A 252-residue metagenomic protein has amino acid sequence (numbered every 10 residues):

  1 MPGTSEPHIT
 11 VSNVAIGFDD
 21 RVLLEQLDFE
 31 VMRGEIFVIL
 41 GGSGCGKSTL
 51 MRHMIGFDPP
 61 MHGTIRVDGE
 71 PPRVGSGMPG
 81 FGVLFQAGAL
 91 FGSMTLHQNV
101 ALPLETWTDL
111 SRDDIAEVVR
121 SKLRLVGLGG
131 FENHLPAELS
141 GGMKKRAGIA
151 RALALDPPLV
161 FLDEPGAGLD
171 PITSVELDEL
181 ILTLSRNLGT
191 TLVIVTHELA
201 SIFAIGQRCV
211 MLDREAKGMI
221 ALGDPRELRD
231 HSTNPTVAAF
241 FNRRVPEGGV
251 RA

Functional and structural regions predicted by a protein language model:
I55: Helix-to-loop junction immediately C-terminal to a conserved catalytic motif
E70-G82, T106, R112-D113, L228-S232: ABC ATPase NBD coupling module
M94-L102: Short coil-to-helix segment of the ABC ATPase nucleotide-binding domain corresponding to the Q-loop/switch region
R112-F131: Conserved ABC ATPase "signature" region
L135-L139, M143: Conserved ABC ATPase signature
A154-P158: A short, proline-enriched helix->beta-strand linker immediately N-terminal to the Walker B motif in ABC-type P-loop
V160-D163: Catalytic Walker B motif of ABC-type/P-loop ATPase nucleotide-binding domains
